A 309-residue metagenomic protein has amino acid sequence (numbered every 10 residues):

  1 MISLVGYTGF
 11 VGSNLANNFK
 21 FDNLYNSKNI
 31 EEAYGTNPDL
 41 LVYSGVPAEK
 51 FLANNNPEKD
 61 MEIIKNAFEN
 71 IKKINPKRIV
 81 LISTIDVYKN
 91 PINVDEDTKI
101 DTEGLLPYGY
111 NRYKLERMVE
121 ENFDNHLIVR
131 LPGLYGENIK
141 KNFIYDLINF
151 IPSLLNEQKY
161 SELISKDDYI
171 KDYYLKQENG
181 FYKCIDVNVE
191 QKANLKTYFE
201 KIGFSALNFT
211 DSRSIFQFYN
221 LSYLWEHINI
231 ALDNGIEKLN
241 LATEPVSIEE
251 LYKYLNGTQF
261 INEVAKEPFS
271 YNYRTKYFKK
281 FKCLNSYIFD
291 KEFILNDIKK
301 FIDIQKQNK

Functional and structural regions predicted by a protein language model:
M1-F21: N-terminal Rossmann NAD(P)H-binding glycine-rich loop of SDR-like oxidoreductase domains
N14-D22, Y34, L251-Y254: A short, Lys/Arg-enriched amphipathic alpha-helix followed by its capping loop at the start of a domain
N14-L15, F51-A53, N90-N93, N138-K140 (+1 more regions): Short glycine-/acidic-enriched loop or helix-start segments at secondary-structure transitions that form or flank
F21-P38, I261-A265: A short beta-strand-loop structural module common to alpha/beta enzyme folds
I30-K77, L81-V94: NAD(P)H-binding glycine-rich loop region in Rossmannoid oxidoreductase-like domains and their noncatalytic homologs
R78, I85-I144: Glycine-/Pro-rich loop/turn segments that contact NAD(P) or position catalytic residues in Rossmann-like domains
N125-F216, Y223: NAD(P)-dependent short-chain dehydrogenase/reductase
F204-A206, D211, Y219-K279, E292-K309: Mid/C-terminal beta-alpha module of Rossmann-like enzyme folds, strongest in SDR-family dehydrogenases/epimerases
